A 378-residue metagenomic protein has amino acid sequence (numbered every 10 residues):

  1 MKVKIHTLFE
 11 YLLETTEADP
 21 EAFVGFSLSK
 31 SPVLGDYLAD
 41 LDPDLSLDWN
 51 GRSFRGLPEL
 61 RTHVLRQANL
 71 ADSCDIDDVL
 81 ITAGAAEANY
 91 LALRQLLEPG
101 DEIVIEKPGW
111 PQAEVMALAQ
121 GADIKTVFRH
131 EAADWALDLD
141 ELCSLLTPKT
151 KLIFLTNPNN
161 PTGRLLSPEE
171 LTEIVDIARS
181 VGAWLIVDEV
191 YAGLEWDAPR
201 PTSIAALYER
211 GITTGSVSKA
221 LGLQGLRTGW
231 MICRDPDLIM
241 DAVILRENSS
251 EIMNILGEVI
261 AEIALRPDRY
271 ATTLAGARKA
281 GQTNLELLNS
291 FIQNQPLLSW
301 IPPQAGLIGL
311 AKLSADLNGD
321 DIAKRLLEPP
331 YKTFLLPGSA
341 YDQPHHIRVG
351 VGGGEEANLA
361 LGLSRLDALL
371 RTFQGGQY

Functional and structural regions predicted by a protein language model:
K2-G84, L91, T372-F373, Q377-Y378: N-terminal small-domain helix-loop-helix segment of the aminotransferase-like
E21-L28, E262, R278-N289, W300-L313: Conserved glycine-rich beta-strand-loop-beta hairpin in the small C-terminal domain of fold type I
S73, R325-F334, Y341-Y378: PLP-dependent enzyme catalytic core of the Aspartate aminotransferase-like
Q95-L155: PLP-dependent aminotransferase-like
D101, A122, S180-A183, E209: A short helix->loop->beta-strand "cap" motif at the edges of active sites that frequently abuts
Q120, S180-V181, Q295, F373: Helix C-cap/helix->beta junction micro-motif
A133-W196: Active-site phosphate-binding strand-loop segment of PLP-dependent enzymes
L207-K279, N289, S364, L370 (+1 more regions): Conserved core segment of the aminotransferase class I/II
